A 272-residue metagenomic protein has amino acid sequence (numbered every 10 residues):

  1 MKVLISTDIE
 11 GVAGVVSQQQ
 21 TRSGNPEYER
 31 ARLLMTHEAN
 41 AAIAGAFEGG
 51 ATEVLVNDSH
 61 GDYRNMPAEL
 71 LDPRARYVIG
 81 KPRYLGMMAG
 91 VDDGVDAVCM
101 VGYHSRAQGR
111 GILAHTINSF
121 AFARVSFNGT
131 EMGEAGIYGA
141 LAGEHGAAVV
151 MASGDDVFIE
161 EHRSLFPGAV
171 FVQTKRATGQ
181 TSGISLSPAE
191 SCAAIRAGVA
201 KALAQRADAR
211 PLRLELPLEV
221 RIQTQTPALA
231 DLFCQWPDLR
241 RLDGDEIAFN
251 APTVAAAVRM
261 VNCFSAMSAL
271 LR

Functional and structural regions predicted by a protein language model:
M1-L4: Extreme N-terminal starter segment of soluble prokaryotic enzymes
S6-T7, N57-D58, V98-G102, A152-S153 (+1 more regions): Short beta-strand segments
Q19-A44: Short catalytic helix/loop segments, enriched in acidic residues and glycine and frequently bearing histidine
G61-R74: Glycine-rich loop at the start of a catalytic domain that most often binds anionic cofactors/ligands
D72-V91: A glycine-rich helix N-cap at a beta->alpha junction
R83, S119-H145, S153-V157: Active-site glycine-rich loop that binds ribose-phosphate moieties when present
L141-V149, S153-L203: Active-site rim beta-loop-alpha module in soluble metabolic enzymes
S191-R272: C-terminal accessory domains and tails appended to enzymatic cores
